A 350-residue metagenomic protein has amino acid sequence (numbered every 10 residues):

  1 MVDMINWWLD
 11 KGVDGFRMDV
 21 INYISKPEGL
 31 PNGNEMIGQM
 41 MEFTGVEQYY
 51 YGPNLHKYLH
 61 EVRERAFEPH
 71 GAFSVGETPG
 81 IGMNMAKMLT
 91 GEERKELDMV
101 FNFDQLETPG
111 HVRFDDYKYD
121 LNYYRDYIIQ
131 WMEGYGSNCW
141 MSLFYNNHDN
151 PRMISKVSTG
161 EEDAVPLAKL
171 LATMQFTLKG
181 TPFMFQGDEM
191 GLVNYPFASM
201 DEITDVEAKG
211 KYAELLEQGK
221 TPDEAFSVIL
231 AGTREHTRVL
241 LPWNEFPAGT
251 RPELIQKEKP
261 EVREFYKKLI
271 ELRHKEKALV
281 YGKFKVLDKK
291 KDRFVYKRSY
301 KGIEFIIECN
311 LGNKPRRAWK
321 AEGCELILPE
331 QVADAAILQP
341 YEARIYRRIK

Functional and structural regions predicted by a protein language model:
M1-K350: Active-site and adjacent substrate-binding regions of carbohydrate-active enzymes
